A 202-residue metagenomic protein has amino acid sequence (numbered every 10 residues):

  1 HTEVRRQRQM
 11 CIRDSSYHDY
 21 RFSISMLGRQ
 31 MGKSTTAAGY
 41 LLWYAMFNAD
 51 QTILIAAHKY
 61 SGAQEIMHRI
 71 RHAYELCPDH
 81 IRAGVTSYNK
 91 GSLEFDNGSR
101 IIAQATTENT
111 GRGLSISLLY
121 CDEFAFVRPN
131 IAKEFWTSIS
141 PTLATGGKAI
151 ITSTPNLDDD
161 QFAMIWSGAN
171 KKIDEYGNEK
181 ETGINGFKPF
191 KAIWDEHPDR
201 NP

Functional and structural regions predicted by a protein language model:
H1-R8, I12-D14: Single conserved hydrophobic/aromatic residue that forms the stacking wall/gate of nucleotide- or nucleobase-binding
D19-L41: Walker A/P-loop
D50-H72: Conserved Walker A/P-loop ATP-binding site and its immediately adjacent core in helicase/helicase-like ATPase domains
E65-S117: Inter-Walker segment of RecA-like/P-loop motor cores
S99, P155-P202: Conserved P-loop NTPase catalytic core
I102-A103, G147-T154: Structural recognition of the conserved hydrophobic beta-strand(s) that form the central parallel beta-sheet of P-loop
D122-F126: Walker B catalytic acidic pair
P129-G146: Short, conserved "post-DEAD/DEAH" coupling segment immediately C-terminal to helicase motif II within the SF2/RecA-like
